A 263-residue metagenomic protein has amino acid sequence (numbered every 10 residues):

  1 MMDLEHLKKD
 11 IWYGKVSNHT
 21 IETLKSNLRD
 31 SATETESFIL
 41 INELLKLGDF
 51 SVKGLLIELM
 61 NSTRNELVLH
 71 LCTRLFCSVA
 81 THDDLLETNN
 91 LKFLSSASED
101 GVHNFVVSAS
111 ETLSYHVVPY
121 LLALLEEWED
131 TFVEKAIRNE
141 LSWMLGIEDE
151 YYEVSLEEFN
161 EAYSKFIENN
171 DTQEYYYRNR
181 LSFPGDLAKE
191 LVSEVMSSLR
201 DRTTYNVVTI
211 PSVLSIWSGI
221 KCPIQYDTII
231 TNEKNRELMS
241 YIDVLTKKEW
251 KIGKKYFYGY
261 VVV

Functional and structural regions predicted by a protein language model:
M1-V16, N65-V68, L85, N89-V263: Long, helix-rich interaction regions
Y13-K15, L45-F50, D83-D84: Helix-turn-helix repeat elements of alpha-solenoid scaffolds
K25-E36, R64, L94-S98: HEAT-repeat alpha-solenoid elements in large eukaryotic scaffold proteins
D30, E36-L47: Alpha-helical segment of the N-proximal tetratricopeptide repeat
N42-L45, C77, S110, S142: Structural signature of alpha-helical solenoid repeat scaffolds
F50-M60: Internal amphipathic alpha-helical repeat/solenoid segments
G54, E66-L67, T73-F76, E87: Surface-facing alpha-helical segments and adjacent helix-coil boundary elements at the starts of domains
